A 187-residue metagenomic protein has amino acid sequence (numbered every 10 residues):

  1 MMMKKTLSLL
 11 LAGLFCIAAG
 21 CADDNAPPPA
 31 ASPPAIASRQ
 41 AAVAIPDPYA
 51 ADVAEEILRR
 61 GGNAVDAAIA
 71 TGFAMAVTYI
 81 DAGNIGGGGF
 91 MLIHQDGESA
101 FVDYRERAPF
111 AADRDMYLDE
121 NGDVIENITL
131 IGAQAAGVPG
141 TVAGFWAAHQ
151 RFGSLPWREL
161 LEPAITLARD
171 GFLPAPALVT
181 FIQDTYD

Functional and structural regions predicted by a protein language model:
M1-L10: Bacterial N-terminal signal peptides that target proteins for export
G13-L14: Repetitive helical segments and hydrophobic/amphipathic motifs
I17-G20: C-terminal motif of bacterial Sec signal peptides marking the signal peptidase cleavage site
A22-D52, E56, A64-V65, I69-D187: Noncatalytic scaffold domains of N-terminal-nucleophile
